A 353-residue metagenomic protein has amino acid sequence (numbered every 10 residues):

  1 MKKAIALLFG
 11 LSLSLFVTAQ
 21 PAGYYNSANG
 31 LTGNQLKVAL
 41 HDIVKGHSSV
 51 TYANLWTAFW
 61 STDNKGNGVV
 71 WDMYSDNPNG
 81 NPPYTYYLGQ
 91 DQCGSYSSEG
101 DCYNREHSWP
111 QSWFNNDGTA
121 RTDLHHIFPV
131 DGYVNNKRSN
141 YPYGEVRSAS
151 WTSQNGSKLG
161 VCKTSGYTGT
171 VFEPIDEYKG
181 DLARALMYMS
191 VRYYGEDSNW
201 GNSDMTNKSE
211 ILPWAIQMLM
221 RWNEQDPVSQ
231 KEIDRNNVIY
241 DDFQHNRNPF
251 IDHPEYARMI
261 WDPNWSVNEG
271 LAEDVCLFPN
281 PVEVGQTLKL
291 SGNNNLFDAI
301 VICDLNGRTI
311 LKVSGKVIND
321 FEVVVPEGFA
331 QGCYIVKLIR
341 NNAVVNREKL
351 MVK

Functional and structural regions predicted by a protein language model:
M1-A22, C333: Bacterial Sec-dependent N-terminal signal peptides
L15, G270-K353: C-terminal outer-membrane/trafficking sorting elements
A19-G80: N-terminal module-boundary/linker segments of secreted carbohydrate-active enzymes
Q20-P21, W261-D274: Low-complexity, Pro/Thr/Ser/Gly/Ala-rich linker/spacer regions in secreted, extracellular modular proteins
W71-S95, D101, D131: Short cysteine-rich loop/turn motifs with clustered Cys
C93-N104, S108-N264: Domain-level detector of nuclease and nuclease-like folds in predominantly extracellular/periplasmic contexts
